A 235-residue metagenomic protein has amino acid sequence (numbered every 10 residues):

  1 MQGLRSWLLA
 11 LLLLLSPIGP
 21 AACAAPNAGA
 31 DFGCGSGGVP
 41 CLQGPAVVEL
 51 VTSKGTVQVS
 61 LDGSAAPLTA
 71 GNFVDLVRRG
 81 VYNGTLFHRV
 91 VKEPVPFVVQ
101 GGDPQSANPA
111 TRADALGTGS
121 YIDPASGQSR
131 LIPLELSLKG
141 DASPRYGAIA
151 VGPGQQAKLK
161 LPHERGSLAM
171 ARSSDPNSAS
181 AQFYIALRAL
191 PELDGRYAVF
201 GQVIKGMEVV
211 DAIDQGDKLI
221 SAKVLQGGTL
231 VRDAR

Functional and structural regions predicted by a protein language model:
M1-L8: Bacterial N-terminal signal peptides that target proteins for export
L4, A22-R235: Cyclophilin-like peptidyl-prolyl cis-trans isomerases
A10-P20: Bacterial N-terminal signal peptides
